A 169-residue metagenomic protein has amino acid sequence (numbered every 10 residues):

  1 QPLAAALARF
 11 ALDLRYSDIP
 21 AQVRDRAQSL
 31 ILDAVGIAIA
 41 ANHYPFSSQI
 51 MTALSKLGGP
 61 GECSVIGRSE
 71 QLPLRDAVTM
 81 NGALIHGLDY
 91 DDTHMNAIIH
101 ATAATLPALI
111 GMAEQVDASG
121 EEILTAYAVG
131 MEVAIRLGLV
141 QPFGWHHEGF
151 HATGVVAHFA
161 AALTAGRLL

Functional and structural regions predicted by a protein language model:
Q1-L169: N-terminal core-entry segment
